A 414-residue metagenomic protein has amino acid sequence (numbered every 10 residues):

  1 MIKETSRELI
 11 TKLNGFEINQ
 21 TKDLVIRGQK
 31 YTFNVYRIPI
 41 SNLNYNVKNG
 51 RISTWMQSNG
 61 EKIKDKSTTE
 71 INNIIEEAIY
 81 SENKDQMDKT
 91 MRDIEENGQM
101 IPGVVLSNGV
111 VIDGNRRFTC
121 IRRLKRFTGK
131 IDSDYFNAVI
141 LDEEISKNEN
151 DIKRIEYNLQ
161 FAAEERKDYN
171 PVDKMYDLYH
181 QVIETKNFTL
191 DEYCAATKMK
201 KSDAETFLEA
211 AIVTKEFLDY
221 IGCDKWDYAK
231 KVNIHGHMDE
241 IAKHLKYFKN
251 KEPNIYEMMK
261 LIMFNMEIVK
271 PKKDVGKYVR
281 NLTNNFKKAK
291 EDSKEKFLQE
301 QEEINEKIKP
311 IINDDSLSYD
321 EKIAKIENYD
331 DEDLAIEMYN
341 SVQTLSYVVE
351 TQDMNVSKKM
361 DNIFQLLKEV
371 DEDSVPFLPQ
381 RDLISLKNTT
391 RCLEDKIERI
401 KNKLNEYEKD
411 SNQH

Functional and structural regions predicted by a protein language model:
M1-D132: Short, charged/polar connector segments at secondary-structure boundaries
M1-D23, N34, Q380-H414: An acidic, glycine-rich, mixed-charge low-complexity segment common to nucleic-acid enzymes
A78-I79, D132-K215: Amphipathic, charge-rich alpha-helical segments that serve as recognition/docking helices
G98, V182, D371-S374: Structural motif corresponding to the C-terminal cap of alpha-helices
G129-F136, K201-P271, Y278: Amphipathic alpha-helical "recognition" segments
G236-D330, L334: Charged, long alpha-helical assembly modules
E306-R391: Charged/polar low-complexity intrinsically disordered segments, enriched in acidic residues
